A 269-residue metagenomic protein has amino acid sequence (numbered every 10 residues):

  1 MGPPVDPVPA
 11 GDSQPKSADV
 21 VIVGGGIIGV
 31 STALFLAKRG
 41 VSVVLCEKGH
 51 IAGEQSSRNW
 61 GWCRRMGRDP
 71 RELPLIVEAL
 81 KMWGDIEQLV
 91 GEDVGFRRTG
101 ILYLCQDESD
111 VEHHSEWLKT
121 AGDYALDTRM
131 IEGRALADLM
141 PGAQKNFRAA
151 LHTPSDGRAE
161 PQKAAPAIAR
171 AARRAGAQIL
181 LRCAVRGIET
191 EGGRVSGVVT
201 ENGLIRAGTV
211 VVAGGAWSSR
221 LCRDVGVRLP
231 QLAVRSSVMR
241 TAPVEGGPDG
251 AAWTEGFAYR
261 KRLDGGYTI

Functional and structural regions predicted by a protein language model:
M1-V20, K38-R39: Extreme N-terminal leader/targeting segments of oxidoreductases
G24-G26, K48: Glycine-rich Rossmann-fold phosphate-binding loop(s) that bind the pyrophosphate of adenine dinucleotide cofactors
I28, I51, W217: Conserved Rossmann-like nucleotide-cofactor binding loop
S31, I188-I269: Flavin-dependent oxidoreductases
A37-S57: Glycine-rich FAD pyrophosphate-binding loop
G61-L139, G256-I269: Dinucleotide-binding Rossmann-like beta1-alpha1 core, especially the glycine-rich loop that anchors the ADP
L151-T209: Helical element adjacent to the flavin cofactor pocket in flavoenzyme catalytic cores
